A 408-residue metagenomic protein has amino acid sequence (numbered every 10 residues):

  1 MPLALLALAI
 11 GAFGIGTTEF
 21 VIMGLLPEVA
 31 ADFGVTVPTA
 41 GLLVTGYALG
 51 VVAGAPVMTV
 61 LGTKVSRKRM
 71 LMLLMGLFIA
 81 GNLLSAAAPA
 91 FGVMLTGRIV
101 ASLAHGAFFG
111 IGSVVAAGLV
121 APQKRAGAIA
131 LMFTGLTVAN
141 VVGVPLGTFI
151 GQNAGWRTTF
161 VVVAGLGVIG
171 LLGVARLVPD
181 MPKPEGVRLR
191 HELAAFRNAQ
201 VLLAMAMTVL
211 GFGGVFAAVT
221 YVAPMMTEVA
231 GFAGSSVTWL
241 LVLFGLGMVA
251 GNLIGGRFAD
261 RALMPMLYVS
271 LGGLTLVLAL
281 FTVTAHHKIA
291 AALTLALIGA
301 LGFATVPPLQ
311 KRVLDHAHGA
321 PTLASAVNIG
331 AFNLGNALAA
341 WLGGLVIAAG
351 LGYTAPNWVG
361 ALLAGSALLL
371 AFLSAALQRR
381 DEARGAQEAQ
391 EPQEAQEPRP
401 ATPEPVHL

Functional and structural regions predicted by a protein language model:
L6, L77-L84, G92-A101, I289-L297: Paired small-residue
G34, S66, A87-V93, G231 (+1 more regions): Helix-breaking motifs and short loop linkers at transmembrane-helix boundaries and internal kinks in secondary membrane
A53-G92: Conserved MFS/SLC helix-loop-helix module at the cytosolic interface between two early adjacent transmembrane helices
A55-S66, G251-L263, I347-A348: Helix-to-loop junctions at the C-terminal end of transmembrane segments in multipass secondary transporters
G97-G135: Cytoplasmic helix-loop-helix junction between adjacent transmembrane helices in 12-TM secondary transporters
A164-P184, L370-A375: C-terminal membrane-cytosol helix-exit motif in multi-pass small-molecule transporters
P265-L309: C-terminal transmembrane helical hairpin of 12-TM major facilitator-type secondary transporters
H316-G352, G360: A late C-terminal transmembrane helix in Major Facilitator Superfamily
